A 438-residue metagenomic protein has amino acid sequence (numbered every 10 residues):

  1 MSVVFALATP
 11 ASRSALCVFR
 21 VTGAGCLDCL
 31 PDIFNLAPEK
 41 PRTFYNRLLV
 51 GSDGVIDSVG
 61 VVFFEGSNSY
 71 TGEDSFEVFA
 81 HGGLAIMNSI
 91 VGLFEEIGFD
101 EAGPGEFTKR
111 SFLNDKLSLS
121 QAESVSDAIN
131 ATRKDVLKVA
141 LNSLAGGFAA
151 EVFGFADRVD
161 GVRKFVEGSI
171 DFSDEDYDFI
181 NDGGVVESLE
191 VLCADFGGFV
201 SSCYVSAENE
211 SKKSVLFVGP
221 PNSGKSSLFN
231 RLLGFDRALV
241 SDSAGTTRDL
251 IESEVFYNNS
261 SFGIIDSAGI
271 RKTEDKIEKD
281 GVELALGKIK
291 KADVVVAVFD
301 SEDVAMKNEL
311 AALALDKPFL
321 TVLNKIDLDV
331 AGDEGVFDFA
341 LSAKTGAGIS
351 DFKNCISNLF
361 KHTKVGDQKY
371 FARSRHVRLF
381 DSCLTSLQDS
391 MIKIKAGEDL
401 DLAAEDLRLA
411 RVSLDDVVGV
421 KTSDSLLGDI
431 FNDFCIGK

Functional and structural regions predicted by a protein language model:
M1-K138, N142, G146, L320: A glycine-rich (often HGG/GG-containing) alpha/beta subdomain
S2-A11, K134-F256, T273, K291 (+1 more regions): C-terminal-of-GTPase-core extension/linker across diverse P-loop GTPases
S12, A24-G25, E65-S69, G83-A85 (+5 more regions): Conserved nucleotide-binding/hydrolysis micro-motifs of P-loop NTPases
N46-E65, G245-T273, V294: Switch I (G2) and immediately adjacent beta-strands of P-loop GTPase domains
S75-V78, L250, S267, S301 (+1 more regions): Generic detector of well-ordered alpha-helical packing
I264, V298, V322: Generic enzyme active-site microenvironment
E278-S301: Inter-motif core of Ras-like GTPase G domains
